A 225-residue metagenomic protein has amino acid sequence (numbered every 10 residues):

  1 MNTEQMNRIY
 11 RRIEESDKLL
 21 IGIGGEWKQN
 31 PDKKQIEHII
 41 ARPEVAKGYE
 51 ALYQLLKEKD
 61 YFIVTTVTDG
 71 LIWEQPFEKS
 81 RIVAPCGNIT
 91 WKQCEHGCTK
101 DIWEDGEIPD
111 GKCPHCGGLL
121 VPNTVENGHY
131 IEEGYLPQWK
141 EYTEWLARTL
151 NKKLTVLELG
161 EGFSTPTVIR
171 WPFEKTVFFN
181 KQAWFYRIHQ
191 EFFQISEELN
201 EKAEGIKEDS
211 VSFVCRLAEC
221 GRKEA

Functional and structural regions predicted by a protein language model:
M1-A225: Conserved catalytic alpha/beta core of Sir2/sirtuin-type deacylases, generalized to analogous enzyme cores that bind
